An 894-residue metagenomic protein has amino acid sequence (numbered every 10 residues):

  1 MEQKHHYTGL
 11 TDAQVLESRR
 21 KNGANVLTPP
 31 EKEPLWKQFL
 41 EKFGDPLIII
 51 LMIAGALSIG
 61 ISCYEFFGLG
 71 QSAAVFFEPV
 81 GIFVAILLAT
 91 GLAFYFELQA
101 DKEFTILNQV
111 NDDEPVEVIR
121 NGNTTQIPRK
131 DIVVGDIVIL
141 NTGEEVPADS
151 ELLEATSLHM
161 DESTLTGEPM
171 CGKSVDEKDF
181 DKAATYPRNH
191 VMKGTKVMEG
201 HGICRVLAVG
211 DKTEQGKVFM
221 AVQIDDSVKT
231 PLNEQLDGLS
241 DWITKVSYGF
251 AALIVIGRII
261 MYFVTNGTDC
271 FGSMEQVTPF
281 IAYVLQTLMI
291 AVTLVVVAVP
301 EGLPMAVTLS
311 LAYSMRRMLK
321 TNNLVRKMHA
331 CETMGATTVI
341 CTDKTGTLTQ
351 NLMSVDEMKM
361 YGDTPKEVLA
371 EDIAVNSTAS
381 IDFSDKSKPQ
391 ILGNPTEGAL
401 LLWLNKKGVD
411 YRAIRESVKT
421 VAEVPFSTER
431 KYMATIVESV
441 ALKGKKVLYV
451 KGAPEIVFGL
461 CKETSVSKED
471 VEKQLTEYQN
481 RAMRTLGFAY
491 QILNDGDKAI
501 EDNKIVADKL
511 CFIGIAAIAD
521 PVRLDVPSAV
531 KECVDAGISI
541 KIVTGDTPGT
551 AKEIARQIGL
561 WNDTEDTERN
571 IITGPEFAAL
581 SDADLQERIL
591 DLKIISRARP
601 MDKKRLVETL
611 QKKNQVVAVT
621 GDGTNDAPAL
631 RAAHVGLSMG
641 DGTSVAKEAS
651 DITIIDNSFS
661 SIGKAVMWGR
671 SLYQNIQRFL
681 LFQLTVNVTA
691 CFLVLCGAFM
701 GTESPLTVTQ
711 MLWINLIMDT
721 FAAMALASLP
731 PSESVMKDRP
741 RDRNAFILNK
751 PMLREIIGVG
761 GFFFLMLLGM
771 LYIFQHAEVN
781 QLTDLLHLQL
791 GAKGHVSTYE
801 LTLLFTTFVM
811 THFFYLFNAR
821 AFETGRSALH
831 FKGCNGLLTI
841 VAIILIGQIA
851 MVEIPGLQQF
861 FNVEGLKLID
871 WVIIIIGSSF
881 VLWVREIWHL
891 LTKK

Functional and structural regions predicted by a protein language model:
M1-P740, A745-L748, F805, F822-K894: Conserved cytosolic headpiece of P-type ATPases
N614, V666, L765-A777, F808-A821: Alpha-helix capping/termination and helix-coil
V686-A690, G758-L767: Core segments of transmembrane alpha-helices that mediate helix-helix packing or line hydrophobic substrate/ligand
A698-T707, I773-Y799: Helix-coil boundary and interhelical linker segments in multi-pass alpha-helical membrane proteins
M718, Y799-L816: Generic alpha-helical transmembrane segments
R743-G761, G791-L803: Membrane-water interface at loop-to-transmembrane-helix junctions
F762-A777, Q848-N862: Alpha-helical transmembrane segments and their membrane-interface junctions in multi-pass membrane proteins
